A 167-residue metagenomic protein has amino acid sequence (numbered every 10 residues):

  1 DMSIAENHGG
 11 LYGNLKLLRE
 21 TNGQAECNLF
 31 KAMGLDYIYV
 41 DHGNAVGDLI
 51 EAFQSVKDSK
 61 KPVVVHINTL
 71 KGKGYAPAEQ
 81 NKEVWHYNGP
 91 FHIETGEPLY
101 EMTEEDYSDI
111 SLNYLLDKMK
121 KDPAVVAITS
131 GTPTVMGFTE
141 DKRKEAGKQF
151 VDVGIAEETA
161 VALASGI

Functional and structural regions predicted by a protein language model:
D1-E26, V64-K71, I155-I167: Conserved thiamine diphosphate
N22-C27, V135-T139: Short, glycine/polar-rich helix-capping loops at beta-to-alpha or helix-loop-helix junctions that flank or form
L35-A52, D58-V64, T69-I167: Thiamine diphosphate
